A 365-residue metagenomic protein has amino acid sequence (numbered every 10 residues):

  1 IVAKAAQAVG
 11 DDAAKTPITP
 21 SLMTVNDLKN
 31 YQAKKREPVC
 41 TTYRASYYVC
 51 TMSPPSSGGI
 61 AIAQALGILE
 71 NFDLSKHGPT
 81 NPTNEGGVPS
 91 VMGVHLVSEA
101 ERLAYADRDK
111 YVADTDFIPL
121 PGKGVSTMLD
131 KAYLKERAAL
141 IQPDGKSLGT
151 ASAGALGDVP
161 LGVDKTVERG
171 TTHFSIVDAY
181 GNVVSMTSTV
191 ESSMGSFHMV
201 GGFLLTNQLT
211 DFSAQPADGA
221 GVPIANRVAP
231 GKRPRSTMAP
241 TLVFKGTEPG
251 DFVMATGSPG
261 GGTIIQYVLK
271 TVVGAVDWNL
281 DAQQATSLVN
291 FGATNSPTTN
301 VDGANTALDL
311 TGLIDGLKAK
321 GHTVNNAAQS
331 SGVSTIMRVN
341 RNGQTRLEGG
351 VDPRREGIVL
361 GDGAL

Functional and structural regions predicted by a protein language model:
I1-Q7, Q64-F72, G257-L280: Alpha-helical support elements that line or immediately flank enzyme active sites and cofactor-binding pockets
I1-S56, V163-T166: Accessory "access/gating" subregions that flank catalytic or transport cores
V2, D11, P17-M23, L74-T189 (+2 more regions): Internal maturation/activation junctions in enzymes
D11-T24, T172, V177-M254, I265 (+2 more regions): Active-site rim segments in enzyme catalytic domains, especially the processed small/beta chain of N-terminal
P17-S21, D27-A33, Y43, S147 (+2 more regions): Cofactor-centric catalytic regions
Y31-Q32, P55-S56, V163-V167, N226-R235 (+1 more regions): Short Gly/Pro-enriched turn/cap motifs at secondary-structure boundaries
Y105, D114, Y180, P230-R233 (+3 more regions): Extended C-terminal subregions enriched in glycine
